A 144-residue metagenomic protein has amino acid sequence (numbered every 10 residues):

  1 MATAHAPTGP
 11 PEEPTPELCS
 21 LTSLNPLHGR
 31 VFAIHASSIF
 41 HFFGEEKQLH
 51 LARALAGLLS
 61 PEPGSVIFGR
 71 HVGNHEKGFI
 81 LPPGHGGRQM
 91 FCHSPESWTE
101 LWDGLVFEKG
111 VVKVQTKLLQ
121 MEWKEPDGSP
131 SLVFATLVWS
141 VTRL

Functional and structural regions predicted by a protein language model:
M1-P26, Q48, A54, E62-L144: Class I (Rossmann-like) S-adenosyl-L-methionine-dependent methyltransferase catalytic domain, capturing the SAM-binding
I34-S38: A conserved beta-strand element that flanks and buttresses the S-adenosyl-L-methionine
H41-E45: A short His-aromatic
L59: Substrate-engagement module of ASCE P-loop NTPases
